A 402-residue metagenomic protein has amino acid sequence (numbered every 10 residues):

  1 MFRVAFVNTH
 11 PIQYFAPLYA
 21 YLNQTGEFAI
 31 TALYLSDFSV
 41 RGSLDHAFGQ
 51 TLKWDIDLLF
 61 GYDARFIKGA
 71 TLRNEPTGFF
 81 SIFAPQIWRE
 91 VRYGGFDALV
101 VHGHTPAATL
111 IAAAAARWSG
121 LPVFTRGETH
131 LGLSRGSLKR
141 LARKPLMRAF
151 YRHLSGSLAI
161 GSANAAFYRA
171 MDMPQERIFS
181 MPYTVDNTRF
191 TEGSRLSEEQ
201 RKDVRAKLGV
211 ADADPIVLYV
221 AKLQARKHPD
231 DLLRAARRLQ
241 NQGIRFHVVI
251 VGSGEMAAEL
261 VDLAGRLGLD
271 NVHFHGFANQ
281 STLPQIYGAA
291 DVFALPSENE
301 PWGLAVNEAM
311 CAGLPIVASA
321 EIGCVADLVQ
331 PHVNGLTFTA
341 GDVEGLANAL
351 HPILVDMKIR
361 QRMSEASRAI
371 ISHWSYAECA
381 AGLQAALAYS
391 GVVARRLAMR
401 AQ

Functional and structural regions predicted by a protein language model:
H102-A107, S119-L141, H153-G156: A short, histidine- and acid-enriched strand-loop-helix "catalytic/donor-clamping" loop that lines the nucleotide-sugar
K139-R140, M147-D203: Donor nucleotide-sugar binding/catalytic pocket of nucleotide-sugar-dependent glycosyltransferases
E199, A211-K227, L233-A236: Conserved donor-binding/catalytic core segment of Leloir-type glycosyltransferases
A258-A278: Nucleotide-activated donor-binding/catalytic signature segment of Leloir-type glycosyltransferases, i.e., the conserved
F277-A278, Q285-A290: Short alpha-helical donor nucleotide-sugar binding micro-motif in glycosyltransferases
E298: Aromatic "clamp/platform" in nucleotide-sugar-dependent glycosyltransferases that forms part of the donor/acceptor
P315-S319, V329: Short hydrophobic beta-strand element within catalytic cores of glycosyltransferases and related nucleotide-activated
A326-H351, K358-I359: Change "using UDP/GDP/dTDP sugars" to "using nucleotide sugars
